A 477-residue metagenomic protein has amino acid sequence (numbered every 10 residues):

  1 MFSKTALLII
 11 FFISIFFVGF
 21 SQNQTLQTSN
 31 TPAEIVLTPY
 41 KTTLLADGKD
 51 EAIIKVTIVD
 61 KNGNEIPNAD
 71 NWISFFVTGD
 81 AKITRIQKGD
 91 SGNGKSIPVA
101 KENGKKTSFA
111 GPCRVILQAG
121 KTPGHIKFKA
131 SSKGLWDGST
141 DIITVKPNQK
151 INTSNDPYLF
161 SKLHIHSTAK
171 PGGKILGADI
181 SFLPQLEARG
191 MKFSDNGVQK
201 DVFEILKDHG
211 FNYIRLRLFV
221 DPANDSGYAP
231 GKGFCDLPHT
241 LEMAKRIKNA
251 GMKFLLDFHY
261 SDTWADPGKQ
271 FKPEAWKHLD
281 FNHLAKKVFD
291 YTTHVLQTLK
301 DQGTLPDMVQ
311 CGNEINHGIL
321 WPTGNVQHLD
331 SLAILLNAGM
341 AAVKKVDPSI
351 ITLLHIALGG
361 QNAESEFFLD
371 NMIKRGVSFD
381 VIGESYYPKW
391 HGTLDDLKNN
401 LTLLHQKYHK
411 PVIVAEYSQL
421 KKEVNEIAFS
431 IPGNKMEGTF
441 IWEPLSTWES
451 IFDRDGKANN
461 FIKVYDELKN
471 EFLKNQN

Functional and structural regions predicted by a protein language model:
M1-N23: Bacterial Sec-dependent N-terminal signal peptides
N23-F160: The feature marks long extracellular or luminal low-complexity segments
D156-F211: N-terminal carbohydrate-binding accessory modules
L176-I180, I214-L216, F254-L256, D307-C311 (+4 more regions): Hydrophobic faces of well-ordered beta-strands that scaffold small-molecule active sites in alpha/beta enzyme cores
I180-L183, F219-D221, H259-T263, C311-N316 (+4 more regions): Active-site beta-loop-alpha junctions enriched in small/polar residues
V198-A265, H328-V346, N399-L401, H405-K407: Aromatic-lined substrate-binding rim segments of carbohydrate-active enzymes
P230, C235-H239, A265-M372, G376-F379 (+3 more regions): Active-site cleft segment of glycoside hydrolase catalytic domains centered on the general acid/base Glu
D396-N399, L403-H409, L420-N477: Aromatic-rich peripheral "rim/lid" segments of glycoside hydrolase catalytic domains that contact and position glycan
